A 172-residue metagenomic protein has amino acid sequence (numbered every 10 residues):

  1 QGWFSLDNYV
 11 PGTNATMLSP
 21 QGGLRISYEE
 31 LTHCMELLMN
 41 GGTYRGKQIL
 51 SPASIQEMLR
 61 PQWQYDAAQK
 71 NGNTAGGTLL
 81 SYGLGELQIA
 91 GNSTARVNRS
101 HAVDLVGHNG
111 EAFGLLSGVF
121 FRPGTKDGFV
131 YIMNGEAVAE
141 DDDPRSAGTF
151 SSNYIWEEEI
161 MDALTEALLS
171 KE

Functional and structural regions predicted by a protein language model:
G2-E172: Catalytic loop of the DD-peptidase/beta-lactamase superfamily, centered on the K-T-G motif and neighboring
